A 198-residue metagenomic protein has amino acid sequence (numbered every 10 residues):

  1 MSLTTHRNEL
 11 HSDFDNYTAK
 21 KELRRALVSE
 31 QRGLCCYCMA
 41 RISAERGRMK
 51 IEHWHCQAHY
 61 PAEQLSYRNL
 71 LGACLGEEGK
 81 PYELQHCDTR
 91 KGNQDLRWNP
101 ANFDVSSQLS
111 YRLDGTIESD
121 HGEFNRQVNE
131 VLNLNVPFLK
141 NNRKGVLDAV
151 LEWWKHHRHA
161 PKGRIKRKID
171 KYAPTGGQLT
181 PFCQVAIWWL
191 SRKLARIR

Functional and structural regions predicted by a protein language model:
M1-L34, Y60-L65: Short, charged surface segments at domain edges that flank catalytic/cofactor-binding sites
A19-K20, Q31-R41, R48-I51: Glycine-enriched, solvent-exposed interface loops adjoining structured elements
E30-G33, M49, Y67-N69, D104: Short connector loops at helix/strand junctions that flank enzyme active sites, especially segments positioning acidic
C36-Y37, K50, A73, Q108-Y111 (+1 more regions): A structural signal for short, well-ordered beta-strand segments and their strand-loop junctions that often border
A40-Q85: Histidine-centered nuclease catalytic patch
Y60-R68, G79-G115: Polybasic, low-complexity binding patches
F103, Q108-S110, S119-E130: Acidic, Ser/Thr/Gly/Pro-rich intrinsically disordered interaction regions
G122-R198: C-terminal, charged low-complexity interaction regions
